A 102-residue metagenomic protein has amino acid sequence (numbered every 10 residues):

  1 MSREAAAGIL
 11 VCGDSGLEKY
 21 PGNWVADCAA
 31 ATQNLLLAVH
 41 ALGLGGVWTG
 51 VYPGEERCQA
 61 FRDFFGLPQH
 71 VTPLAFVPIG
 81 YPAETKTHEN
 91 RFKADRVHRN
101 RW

Functional and structural regions predicted by a protein language model:
M1-W102: Acidic, surface-exposed loops and disordered segments
